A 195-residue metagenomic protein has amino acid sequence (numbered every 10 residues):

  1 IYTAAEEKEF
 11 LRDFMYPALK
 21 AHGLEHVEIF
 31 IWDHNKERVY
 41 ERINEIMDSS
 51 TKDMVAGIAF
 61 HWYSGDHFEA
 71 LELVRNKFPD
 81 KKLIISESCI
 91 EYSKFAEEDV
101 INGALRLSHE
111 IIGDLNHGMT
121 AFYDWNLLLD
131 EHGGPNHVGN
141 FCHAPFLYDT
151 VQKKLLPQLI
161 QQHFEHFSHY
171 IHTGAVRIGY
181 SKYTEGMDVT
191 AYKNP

Functional and structural regions predicted by a protein language model:
Y2-P195: Substrate-binding and catalytic surfaces of secreted/luminal carbohydrate-active proteins
